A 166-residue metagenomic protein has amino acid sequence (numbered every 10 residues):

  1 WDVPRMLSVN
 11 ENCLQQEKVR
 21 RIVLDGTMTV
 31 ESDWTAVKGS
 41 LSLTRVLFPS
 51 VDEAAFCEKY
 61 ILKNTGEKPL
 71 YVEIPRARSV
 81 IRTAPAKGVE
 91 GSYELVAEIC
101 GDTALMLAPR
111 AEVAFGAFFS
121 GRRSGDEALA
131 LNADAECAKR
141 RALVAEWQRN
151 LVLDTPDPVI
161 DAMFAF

Functional and structural regions predicted by a protein language model:
W1-D33, P156, M163: An extended acidic
V23-L24, V37-F166: Acidic/polar, glycine-enriched structural segments that form the non-catalytic walls/loops of the carbohydrate-binding
